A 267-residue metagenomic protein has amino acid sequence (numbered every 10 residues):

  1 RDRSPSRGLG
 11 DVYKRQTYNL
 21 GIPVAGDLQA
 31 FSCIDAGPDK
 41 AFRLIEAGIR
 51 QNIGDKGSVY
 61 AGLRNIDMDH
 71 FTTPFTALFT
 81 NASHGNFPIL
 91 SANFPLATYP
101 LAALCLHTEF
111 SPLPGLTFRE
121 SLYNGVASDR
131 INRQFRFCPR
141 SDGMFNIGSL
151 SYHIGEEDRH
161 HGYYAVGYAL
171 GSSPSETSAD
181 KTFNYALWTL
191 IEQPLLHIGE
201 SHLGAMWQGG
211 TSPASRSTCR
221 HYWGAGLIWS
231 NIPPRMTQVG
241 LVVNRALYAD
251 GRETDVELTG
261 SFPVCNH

Functional and structural regions predicted by a protein language model:
R1, A41-I45, P100-L104, R140-N146 (+3 more regions): Residues that define the transmembrane beta-barrel architecture of outer-membrane proteins
R1, A47-Q51, L106-F110, G148-Y152 (+3 more regions): Residues on the lipid-exposed face of transmembrane beta-strands in outer-membrane beta-barrel proteins
D2-Y13: Single conserved hydrophobic/aromatic residue that forms the stacking wall/gate of nucleotide- or nucleobase-binding
G10, K56-V59, P114-E120, E157-G162 (+3 more regions): Repeated loop/turn-to-beta-strand initiation elements of outer-membrane beta-barrel proteins
D11-K14, V59-A61, T108, F118-E120 (+5 more regions): Membrane-embedded beta-strand positions of outer-membrane beta-barrel proteins
T17-G21, I66-H70, G125-A127, G171-S173 (+2 more regions): Structural signature of outer-membrane beta-barrel domains
I22-G48, K56-M144: Surface-exposed coil loops of outer-membrane beta-barrel proteins
H153-A249: Detector for outer-membrane/organellar transmembrane beta-barrel domains, recognizing the amphipathic beta-strand
